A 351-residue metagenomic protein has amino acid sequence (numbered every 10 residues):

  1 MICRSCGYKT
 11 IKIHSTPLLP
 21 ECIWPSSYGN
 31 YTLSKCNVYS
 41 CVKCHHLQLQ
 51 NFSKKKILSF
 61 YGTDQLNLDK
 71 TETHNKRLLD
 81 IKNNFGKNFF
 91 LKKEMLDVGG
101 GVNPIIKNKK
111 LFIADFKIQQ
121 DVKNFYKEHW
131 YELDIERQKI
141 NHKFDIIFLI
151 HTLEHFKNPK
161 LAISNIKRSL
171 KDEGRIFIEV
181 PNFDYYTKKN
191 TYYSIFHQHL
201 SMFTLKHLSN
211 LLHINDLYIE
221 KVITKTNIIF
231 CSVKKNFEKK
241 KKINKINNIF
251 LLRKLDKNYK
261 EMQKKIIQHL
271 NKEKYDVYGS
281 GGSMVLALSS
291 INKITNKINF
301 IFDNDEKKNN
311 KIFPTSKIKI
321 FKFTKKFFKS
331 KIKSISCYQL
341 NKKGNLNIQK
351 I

Functional and structural regions predicted by a protein language model:
M1-I150, I163, K225, F237-H269 (+1 more regions): Conserved N-terminal segment of class I S-adenosyl-L-methionine
I2-K12, L205-V222: A SAM-dependent methyltransferase catalytic signature shared across enzymes that methylate proteins
P17-P25, I178-S201, L205-L211: Short, glycine-/aromatic-enriched active-site segment of Class I SAM-dependent methyltransferases
D115-K117, N182, N304-D305: Residues in the short beta-alpha loop(s) of Rossmann-like NAD(P)-binding domains
I150-T152, K157: Short catalytic micro-motifs in class I SAM-dependent methyltransferases
K160-R175: A short glycine-rich, Lys/Arg-flanked "PGG" loop and its adjoining helix->strand segment in the class I
S209-K241: Substrate-binding/catalytic lobe of Class I Rossmann-like enzymes that use SAM or dcSAM, i.e., the mid-to-C-terminal
F230-I351: Hydrophobic, well-ordered beta-alpha structural blocks that scaffold small-molecule cofactor pockets
